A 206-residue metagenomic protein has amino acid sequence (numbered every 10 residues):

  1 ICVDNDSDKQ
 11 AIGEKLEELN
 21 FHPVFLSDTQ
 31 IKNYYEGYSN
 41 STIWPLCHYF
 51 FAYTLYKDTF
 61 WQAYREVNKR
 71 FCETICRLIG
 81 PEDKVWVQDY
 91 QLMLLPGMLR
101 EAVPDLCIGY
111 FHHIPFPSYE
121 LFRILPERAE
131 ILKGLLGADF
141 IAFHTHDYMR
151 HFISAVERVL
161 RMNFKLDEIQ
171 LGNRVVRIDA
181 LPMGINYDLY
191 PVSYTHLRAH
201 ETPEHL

Functional and structural regions predicted by a protein language model:
I1-E82, I178-D179: A conserved catalytic-core segment of Leloir-type glycosyltransferases
V67-F71, I114-K133, L160-L166: Nucleotide-sugar donor phosphate/pyrophosphate-binding loop at the beta->alpha transition of glycosyltransferases
T74-C76, L125-I141, D167-G172, V176: Membrane-proximal helix-turn-helix segments that form the acceptor-binding/catalytic region of lipid-linked
V85, E101-P117, G134-F143: Active-site proximal beta-strand in glycosyltransferases
D89-L92: Short His-centered aromatic/hydrophobic patch
H146, R150-H151, A155: Phosphate/diphosphate-binding loops
G184: Carbohydrate-associated surface elements
T195-E204: Conserved small/polar residues in nucleotide/adenosyl-binding loops
